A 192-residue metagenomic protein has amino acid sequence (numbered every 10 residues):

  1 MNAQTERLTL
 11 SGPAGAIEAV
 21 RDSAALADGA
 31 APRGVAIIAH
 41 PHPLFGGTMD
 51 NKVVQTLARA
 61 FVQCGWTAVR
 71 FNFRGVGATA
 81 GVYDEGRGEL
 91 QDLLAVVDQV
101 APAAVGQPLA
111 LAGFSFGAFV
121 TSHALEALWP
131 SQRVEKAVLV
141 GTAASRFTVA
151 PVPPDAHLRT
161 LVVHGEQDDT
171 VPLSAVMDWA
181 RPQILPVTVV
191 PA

Functional and structural regions predicted by a protein language model:
M1-T9: A domain-start/cap signature at the N-terminus of enzymes
L10-G12, A16-G106: Serine-hydrolase catalytic machinery in alpha/beta-hydrolase-like enzymes
C64, R133, A156, P182-Q183: Short, structured coil segments at secondary-structure junctions
Q91-L158: Primarily recognizes the serine-hydrolase "nucleophile elbow" in alpha/beta-hydrolase and SGNH/GDSL folds
S145-R146, E166-V171: Acidic catalytic loop of the alpha/beta-hydrolase fold
A156-H164, D168: Short beta-strand/loop motif that positions the catalytic acidic residue of the alpha/beta-hydrolase fold
L158, V171-R181: Short alpha-helix in the alpha/beta-hydrolase fold that links the catalytic acid
R181-A192: Catalytic histidine neighborhood in serine/cysteine hydrolases with alpha/beta-hydrolase-type architecture
